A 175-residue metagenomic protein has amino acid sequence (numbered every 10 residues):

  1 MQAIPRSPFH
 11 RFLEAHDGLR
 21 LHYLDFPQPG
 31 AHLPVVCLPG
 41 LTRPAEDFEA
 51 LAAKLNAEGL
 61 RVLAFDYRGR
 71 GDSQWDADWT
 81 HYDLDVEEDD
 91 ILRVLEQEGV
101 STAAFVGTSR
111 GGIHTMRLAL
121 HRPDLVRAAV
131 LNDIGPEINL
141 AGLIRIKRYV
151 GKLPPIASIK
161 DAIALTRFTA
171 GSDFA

Functional and structural regions predicted by a protein language model:
M1-V35, A57-L60, V100-S101: Alpha/beta-hydrolase fold catalytic core
H16, A57, Y67-V106: Active-site loop/oxyanion-hole signature of alpha/beta-hydrolase fold enzymes
L24-Q74: Conserved HGGG/HGGXW glycine-rich cap/lid loop of the alpha/beta-hydrolase fold
E49, L92, M116-L120: Short, hydrophobic alpha-helix immediately C-terminal to the catalytic nucleophile
S101-L140: Conserved hydrolase catalytic core segment
L140-Y149: Short, glycine-/aromatic-enriched active-site segment of Class I SAM-dependent methyltransferases
R148-A157: Acceptor-substrate binding/catalytic loop of class I
A157-A175: Conserved alpha/beta-hydrolase catalytic His-Asp/Glu region
